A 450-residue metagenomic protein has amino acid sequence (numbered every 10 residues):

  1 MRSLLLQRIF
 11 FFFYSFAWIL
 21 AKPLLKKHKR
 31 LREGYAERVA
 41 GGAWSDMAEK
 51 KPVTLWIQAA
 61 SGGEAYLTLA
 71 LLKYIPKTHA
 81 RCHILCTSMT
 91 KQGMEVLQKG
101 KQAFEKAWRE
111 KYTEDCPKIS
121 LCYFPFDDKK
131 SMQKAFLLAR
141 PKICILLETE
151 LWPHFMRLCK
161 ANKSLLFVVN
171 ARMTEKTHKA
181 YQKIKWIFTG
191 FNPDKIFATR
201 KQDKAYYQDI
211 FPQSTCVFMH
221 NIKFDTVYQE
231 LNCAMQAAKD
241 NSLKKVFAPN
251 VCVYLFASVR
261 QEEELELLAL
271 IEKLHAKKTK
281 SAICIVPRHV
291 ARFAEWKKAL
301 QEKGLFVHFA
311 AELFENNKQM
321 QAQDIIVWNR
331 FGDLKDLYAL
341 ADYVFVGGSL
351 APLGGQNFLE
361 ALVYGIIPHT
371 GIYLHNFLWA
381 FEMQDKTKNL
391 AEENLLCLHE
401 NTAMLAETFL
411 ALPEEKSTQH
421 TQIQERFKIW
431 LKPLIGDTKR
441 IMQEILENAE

Functional and structural regions predicted by a protein language model:
M1-R38: A transmembrane-helix-recognition feature enriched in membrane-embedded lipid enzymes and envelope glyco-/phospholipid
K26, R30-G42, A48-A238, L255 (+3 more regions): Active-site and donor-binding regions of nucleotide-sugar-utilizing enzymes
H83-T90, M94-L97, Y254, E262-D333: Donor-nucleotide binding loops and adjacent catalytic segments primarily of GT-B fold Leloir glycosyltransferases
K130-A139, E315-Q323, G332-D342, V363: Short acidic alpha-helix that forms the nucleotide-activated donor recognition element in Leloir-type transferases
S131, F155, R292, N329 (+2 more regions): Short acidic active-site motifs
S164-F167, V307, P368: Hydrophobic beta-strand scaffold residues
P193, L334, A339-W430: Catalytic binding pocket for nucleotide-activated donors in carbohydrate/polymer assembly enzymes
P433-E450: C-terminal alpha-helical cap of glycosyltransferases
